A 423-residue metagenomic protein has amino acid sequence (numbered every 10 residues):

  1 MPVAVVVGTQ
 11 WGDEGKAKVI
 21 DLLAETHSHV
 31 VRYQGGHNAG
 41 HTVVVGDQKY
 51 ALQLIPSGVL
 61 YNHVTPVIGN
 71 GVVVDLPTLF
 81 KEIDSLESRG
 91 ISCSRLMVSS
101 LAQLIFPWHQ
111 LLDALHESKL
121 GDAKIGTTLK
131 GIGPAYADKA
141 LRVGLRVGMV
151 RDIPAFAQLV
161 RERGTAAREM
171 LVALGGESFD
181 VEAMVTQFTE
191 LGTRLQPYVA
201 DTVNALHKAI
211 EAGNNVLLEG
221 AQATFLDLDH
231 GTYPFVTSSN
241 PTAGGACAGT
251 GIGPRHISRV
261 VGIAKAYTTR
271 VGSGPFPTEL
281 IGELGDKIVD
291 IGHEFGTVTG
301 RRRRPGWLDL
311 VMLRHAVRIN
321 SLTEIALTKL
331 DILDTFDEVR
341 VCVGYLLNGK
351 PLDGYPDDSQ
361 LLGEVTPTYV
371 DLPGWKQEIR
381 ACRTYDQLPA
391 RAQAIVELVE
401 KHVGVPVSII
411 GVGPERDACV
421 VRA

Functional and structural regions predicted by a protein language model:
M1-A423: Non-transmembrane, aqueous-exposed alpha-helical and coiled segments at domain scale
